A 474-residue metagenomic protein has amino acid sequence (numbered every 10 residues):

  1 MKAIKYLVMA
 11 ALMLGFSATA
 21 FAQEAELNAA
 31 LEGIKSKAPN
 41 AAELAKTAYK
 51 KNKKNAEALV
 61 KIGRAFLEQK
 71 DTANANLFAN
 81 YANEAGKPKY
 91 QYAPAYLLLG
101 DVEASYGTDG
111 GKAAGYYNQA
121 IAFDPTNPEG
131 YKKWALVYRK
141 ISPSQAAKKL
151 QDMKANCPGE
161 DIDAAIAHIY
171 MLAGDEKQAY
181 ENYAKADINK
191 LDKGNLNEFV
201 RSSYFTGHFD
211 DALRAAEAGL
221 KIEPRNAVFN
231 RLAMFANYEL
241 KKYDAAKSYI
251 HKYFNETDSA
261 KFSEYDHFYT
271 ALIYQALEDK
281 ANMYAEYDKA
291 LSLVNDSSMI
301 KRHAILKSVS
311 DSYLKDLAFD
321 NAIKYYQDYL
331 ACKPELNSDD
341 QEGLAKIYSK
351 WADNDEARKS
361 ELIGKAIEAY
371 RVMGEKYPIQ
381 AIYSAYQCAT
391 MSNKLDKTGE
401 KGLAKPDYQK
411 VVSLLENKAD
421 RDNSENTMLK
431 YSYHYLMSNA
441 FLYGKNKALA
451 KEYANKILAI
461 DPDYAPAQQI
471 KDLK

Functional and structural regions predicted by a protein language model:
K2-V8, L12-Y443, Q469-K474: Alpha-solenoid helical repeat scaffolds
A448-A454, L458: C-terminal interaction modules of eukaryotic adaptor/scaffold proteins
I457-K474: Eukaryotic acidic, Ser/Thr-rich intrinsically disordered low-complexity regions
